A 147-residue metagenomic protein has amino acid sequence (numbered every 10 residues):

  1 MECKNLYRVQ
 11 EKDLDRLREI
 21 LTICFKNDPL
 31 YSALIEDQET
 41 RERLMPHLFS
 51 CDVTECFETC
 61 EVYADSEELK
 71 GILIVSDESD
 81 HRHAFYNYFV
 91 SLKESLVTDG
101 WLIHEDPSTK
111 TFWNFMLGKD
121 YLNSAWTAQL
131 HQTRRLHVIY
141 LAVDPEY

Functional and structural regions predicted by a protein language model:
N5-E19, N27: A short beta-loop-alpha structural element at the N-terminal edge of CoA-dependent acyl/N-acetyltransferase catalytic
D13, C56-T59, H131-T133, H137 (+2 more regions): Hydrophobic, aromatic-enriched alpha-helical segments typical of multi-pass transmembrane helices
E19-E39, C51-E55: Helix-loop element at the rim of GNAT/NAT acetyltransferase active sites that forms part of the acceptor-substrate
Y31-S32, Y63, D80: Short, polar/charged, Gly/Pro-enriched helix-capping and turn/loop motifs at alpha-helix termini and inter-helix linkers
Q38-E61, A125-T127: Active-site rim helix/loop that mediates acceptor-substrate recognition in acyltransferases
F57-S76, A142-E146: Conserved beta-hairpin
I74-Y140: Conserved acyl-donor/pantetheine-binding loop and adjacent beta-alpha core of acyl/acetyltransferases and related
